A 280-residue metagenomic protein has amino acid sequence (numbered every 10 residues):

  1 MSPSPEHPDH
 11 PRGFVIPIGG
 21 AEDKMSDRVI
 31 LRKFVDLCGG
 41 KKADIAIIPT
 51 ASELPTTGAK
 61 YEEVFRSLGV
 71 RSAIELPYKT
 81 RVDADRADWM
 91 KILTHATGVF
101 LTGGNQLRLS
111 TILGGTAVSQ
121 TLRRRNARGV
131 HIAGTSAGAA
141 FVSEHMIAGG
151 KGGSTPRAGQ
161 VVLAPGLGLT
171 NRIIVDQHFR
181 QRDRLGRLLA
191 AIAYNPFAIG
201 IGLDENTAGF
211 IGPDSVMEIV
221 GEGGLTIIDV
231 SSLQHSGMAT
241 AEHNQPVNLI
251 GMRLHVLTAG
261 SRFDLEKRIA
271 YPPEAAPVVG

Functional and structural regions predicted by a protein language model:
M1-K41, S52-K60, F65-S67, I147-A148 (+1 more regions): C-terminal and late-domain segments of enzyme folds
R12, G40-A43, A96, G129: A general structural motif
P17, I74-L76, F100-L101, I132-T135 (+1 more regions): General beta-strand structural signal in soluble alpha/beta enzymes
A46, S52-H95, L101, R108: Portal/gating segments that form or line small-molecule/metal binding sites
K91-H95, G115-G129: Catalytic-core regions built around general acid/base machinery
L101-G103, L122-M146: Catalytic nucleophile loop
Q106-T116: Glycine/threonine-rich flexible loop motifs
